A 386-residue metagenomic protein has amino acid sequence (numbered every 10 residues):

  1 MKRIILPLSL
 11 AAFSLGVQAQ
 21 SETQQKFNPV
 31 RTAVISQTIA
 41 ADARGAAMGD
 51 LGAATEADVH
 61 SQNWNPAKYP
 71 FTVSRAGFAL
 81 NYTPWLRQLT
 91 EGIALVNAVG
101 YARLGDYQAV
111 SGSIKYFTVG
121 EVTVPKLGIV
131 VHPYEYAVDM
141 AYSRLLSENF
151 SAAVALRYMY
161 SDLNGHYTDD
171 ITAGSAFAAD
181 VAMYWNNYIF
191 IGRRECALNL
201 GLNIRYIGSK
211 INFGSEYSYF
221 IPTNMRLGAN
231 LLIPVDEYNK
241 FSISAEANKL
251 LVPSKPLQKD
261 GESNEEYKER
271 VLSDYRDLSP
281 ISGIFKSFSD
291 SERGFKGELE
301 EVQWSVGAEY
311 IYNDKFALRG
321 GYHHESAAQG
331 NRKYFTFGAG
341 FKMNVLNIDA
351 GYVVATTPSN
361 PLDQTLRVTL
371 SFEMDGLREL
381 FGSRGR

Functional and structural regions predicted by a protein language model:
M1-T23, K249: Bacterial Sec-dependent N-terminal signal peptides
Q20-R386: Subset of outer-membrane beta-barrel
